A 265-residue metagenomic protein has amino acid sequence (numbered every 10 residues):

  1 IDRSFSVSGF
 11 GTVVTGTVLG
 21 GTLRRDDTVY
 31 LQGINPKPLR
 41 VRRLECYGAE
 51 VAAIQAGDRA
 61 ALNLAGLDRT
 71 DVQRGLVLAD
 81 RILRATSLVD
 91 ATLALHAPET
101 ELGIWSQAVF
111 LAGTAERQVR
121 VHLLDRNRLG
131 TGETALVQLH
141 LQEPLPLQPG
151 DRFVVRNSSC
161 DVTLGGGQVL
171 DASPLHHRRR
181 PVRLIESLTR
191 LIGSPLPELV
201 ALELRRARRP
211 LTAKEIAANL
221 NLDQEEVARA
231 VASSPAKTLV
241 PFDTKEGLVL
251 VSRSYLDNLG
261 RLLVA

Functional and structural regions predicted by a protein language model:
I1-E99: Conserved catalytic-core segments of large NTP-driven translation/proteostasis enzymes
Y47-A52, G66-A265: C-terminal effector modules of nucleic-acid-centric enzymes and ribosome-associated factors
